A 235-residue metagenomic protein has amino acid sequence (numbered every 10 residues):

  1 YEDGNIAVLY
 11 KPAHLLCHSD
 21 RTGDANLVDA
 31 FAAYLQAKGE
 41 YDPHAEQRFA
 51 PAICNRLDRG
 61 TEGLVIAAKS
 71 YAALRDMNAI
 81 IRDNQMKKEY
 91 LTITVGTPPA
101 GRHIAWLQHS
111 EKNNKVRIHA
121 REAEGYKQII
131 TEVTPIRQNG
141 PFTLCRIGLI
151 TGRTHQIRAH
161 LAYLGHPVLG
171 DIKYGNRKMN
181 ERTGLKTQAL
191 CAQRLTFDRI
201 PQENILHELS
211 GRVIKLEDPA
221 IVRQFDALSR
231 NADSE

Functional and structural regions predicted by a protein language model:
Y1-E111, E217-S229: RNA pseudouridine synthases
Q36, P99, K112, R137-F142 (+2 more regions): Short, conserved beta-turn/loop elements at beta-strand boundaries and strand-helix junctions
C54, Q108, T134-R137, D198: Conserved positions in beta-strands of structured domains
K87-E89, R102, Q128-I130, F142-L144: Intrinsic-disorder/low-complexity, polar/charged segments enriched in Ser/Thr/Lys/Arg/Asp/Glu/Gln
T94, E132-P135, V168: Conserved hydrophobic positions within beta-strands
R102, E111-K112, E122-I136: Non-catalytic RNA-recognition surface used by pseudouridine synthases
A123-K127, G140, I150, R158-E235: Pseudouridine synthases involved in rRNA/tRNA modification
